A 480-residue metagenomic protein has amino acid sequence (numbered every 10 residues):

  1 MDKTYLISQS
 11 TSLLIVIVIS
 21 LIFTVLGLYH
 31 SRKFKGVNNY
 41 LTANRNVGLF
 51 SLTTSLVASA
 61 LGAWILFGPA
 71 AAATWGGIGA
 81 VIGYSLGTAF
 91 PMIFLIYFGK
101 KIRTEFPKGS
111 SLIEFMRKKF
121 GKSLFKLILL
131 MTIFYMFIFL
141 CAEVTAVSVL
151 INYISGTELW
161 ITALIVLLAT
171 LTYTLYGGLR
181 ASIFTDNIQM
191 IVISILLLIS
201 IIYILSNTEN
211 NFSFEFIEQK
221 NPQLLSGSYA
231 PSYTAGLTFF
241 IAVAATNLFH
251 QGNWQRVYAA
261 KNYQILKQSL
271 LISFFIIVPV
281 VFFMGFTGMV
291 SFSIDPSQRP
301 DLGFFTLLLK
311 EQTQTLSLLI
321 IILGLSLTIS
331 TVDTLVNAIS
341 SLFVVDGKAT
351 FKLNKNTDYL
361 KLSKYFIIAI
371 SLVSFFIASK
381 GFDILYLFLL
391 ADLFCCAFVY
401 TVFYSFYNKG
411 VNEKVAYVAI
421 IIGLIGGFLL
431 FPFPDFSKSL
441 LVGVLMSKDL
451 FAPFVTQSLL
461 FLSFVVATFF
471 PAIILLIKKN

Functional and structural regions predicted by a protein language model:
M1-N480: Membrane-embedded helix-loop-helix hairpins and adjacent transmembrane boundary segments in multi-pass transporters
